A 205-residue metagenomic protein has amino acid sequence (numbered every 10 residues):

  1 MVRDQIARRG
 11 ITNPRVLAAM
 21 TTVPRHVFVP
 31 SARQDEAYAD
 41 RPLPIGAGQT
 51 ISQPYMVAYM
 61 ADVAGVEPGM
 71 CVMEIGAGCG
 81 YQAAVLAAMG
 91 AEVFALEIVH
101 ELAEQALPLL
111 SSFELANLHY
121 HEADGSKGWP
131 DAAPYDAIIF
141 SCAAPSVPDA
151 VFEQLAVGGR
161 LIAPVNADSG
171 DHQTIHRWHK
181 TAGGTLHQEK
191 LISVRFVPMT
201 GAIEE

Functional and structural regions predicted by a protein language model:
M1-M73, Y81-V85, M89, L102-S112 (+4 more regions): Class I SAM-dependent transferase core
G65-H187: Conserved nucleotide-cofactor-binding alpha/beta core module
